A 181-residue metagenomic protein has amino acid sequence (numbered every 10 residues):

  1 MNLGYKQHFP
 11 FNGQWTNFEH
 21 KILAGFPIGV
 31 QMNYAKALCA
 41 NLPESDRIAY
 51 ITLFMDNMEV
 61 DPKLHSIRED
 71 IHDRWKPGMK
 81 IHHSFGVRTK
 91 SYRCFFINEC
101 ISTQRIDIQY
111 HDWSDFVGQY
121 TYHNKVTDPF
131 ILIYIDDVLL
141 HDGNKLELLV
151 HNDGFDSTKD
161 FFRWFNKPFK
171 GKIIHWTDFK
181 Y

Functional and structural regions predicted by a protein language model:
M1-Y181: Glycine-rich, low-complexity intrinsically disordered segments
